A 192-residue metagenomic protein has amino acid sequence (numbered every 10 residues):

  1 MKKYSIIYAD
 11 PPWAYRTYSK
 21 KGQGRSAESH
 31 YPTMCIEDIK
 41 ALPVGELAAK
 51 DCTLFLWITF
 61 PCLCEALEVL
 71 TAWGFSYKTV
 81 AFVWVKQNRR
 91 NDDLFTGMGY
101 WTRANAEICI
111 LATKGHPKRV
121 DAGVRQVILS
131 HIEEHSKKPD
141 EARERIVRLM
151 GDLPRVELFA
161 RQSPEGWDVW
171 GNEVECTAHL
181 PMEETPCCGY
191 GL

Functional and structural regions predicted by a protein language model:
M1-L192: Class I S-adenosyl-L-methionine-dependent methyltransferase catalytic core
